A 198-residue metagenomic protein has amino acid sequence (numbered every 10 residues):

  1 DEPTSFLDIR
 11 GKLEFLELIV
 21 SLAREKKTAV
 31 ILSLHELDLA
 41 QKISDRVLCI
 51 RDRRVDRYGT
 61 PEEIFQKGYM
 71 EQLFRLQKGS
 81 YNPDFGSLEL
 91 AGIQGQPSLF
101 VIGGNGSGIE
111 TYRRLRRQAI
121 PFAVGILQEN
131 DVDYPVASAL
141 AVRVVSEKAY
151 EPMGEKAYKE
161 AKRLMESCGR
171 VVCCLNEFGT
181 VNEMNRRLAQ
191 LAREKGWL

Functional and structural regions predicted by a protein language model:
E2-P3: Walker B catalytic motif
D8: ABC-family nucleotide-binding domains
L13-E25: Helical segment within the ABC ATPase nucleotide-binding domain
L34-H35: H-loop/switch region of ABC-family ATPase nucleotide-binding domains
A40-K42: A short, surface-exposed alpha-helical micro-motif characterized by mixed small hydrophobic and charged/polar residues
V47-T60: H-loop (His-switch) and adjacent beta-strand-loop-beta switch element of ABC-type ATPase nucleotide-binding domains
R75-E155, K159, C173-L175, G179-R186 (+1 more regions): ABC ATPase nucleotide-binding domains
